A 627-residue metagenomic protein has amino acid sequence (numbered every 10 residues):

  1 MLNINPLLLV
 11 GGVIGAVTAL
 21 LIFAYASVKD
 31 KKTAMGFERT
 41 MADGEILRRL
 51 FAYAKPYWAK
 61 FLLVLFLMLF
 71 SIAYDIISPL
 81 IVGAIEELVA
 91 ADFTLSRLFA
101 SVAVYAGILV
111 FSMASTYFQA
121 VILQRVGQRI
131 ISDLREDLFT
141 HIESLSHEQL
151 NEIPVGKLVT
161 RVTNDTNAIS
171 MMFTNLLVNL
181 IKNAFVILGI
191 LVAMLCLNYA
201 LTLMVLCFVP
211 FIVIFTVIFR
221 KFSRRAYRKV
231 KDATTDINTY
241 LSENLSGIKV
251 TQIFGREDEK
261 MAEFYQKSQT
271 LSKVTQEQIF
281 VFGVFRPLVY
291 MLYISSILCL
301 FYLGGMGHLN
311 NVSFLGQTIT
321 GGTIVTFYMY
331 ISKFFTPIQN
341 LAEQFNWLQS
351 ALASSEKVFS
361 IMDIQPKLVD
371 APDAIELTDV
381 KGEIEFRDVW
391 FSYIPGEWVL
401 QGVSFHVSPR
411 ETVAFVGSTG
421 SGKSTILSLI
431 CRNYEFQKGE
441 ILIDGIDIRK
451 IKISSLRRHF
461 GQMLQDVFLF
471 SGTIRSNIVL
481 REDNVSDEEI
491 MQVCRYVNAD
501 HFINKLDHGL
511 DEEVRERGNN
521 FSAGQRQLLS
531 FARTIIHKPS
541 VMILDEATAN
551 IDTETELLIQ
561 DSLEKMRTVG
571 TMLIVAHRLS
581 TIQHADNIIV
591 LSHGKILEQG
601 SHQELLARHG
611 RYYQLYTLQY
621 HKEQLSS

Functional and structural regions predicted by a protein language model:
M1-F37, F61-S115, C196-A200, N311-L315: Transmembrane helix-loop-helix hairpins at lipid-water interfaces of multipass membrane proteins, especially the type-1
L2-N3, Y74-S78, A84, S115 (+5 more regions): Hydrophobic alpha-helical transmembrane segments of ABC transporter permease domains
A26-D43, F66-L67, Y74-E87, I108-V155 (+12 more regions): Juxtamembrane helix-loop junctions of ABC transporter transmembrane domains
D43-P56, L158: A short amphipathic helical element positioned immediately N-terminal to and/or at the very start of a transmembrane
K55-A59, H147-E148, N164-F173, L177 (+6 more regions): An intracellular "coupling" helix at the cytosolic face of ABC transporter transmembrane type-1 domains
D92-T94, A100, A193-C207, E277-E356: Helix-loop-helix
F93, Q128, E136-T160, N164-T166 (+5 more regions): Short intracellular "coupling" helices and adjacent cytoplasmic loop segments at the cytosolic face of multi-pass
D363, D370-A371, L377-S627: ABC-type nucleotide-binding domain
